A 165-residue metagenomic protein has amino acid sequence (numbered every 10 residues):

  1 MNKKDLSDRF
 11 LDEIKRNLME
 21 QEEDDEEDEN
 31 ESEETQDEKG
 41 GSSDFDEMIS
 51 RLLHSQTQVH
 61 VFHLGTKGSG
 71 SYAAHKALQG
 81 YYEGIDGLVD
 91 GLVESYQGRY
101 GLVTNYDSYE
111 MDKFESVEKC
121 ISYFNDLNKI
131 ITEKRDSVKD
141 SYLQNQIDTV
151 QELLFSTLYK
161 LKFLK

Functional and structural regions predicted by a protein language model:
M1-E47: Intrinsically disordered, compositionally biased, charge-dense segments
E38-S55, K113-C120: Disorder-to-helix initiation segments
G41, M48, S71-A74, L78 (+1 more regions): Alpha-helix N-cap/helix-initiation motif
D46-I49, L53, Q79, D86 (+1 more regions): Short amphipathic alpha-helical segments with heptad-repeat character
I49, Q56-H63, V89, V93-Y96 (+2 more regions): A structural signal for well-ordered alpha-helices, especially hydrophobic packing surfaces of coiled-coils
S55-G80, V138-K139: Helix-loop segments that flank and shape redox-cofactor active sites
Y72-V103: Conserved alpha-helical segments that form or flank metal/cofactor-binding pockets of metalloenzymes
S108-K162: Acidic/histidine-rich alpha-helical segments that form the ligand environment of transition-metal centers
